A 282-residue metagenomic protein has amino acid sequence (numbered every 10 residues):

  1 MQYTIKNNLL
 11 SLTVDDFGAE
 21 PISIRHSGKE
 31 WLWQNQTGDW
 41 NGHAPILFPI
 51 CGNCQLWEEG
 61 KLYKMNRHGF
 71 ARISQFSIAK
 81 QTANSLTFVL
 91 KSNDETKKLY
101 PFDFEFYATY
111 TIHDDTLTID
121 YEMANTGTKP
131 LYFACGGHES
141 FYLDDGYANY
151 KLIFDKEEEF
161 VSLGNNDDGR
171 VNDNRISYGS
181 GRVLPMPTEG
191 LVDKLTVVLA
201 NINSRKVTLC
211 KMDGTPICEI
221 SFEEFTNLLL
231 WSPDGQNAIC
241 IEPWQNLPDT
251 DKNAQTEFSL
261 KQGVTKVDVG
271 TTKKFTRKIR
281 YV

Functional and structural regions predicted by a protein language model:
M1-L47, R205-F225, T271-Y281: Beta-strand-rich N-terminal accessory domains
V14, Y121-G127, S232: Asparagine-centered strand-capping/turn motif at beta-strand->loop junctions
M65-D114: Extended, loop-rich substrate-binding clefts of extracytoplasmic carbohydrate-active enzymes
H68, I73-K80, P187-G263: Acidic/His-leaning functional-site neighborhoods
Y107-T109, Q262-V267: Beta-strand-rich interaction surfaces with strong enrichment in secreted/lumenal proteins
E122-K151: Acidic (Asp/Glu-rich), glycine- and aromatic
S140-L143, Y147-F222: Active-site/ligand-binding surface loops and adjacent short beta/alpha elements that line catalytic pockets across
